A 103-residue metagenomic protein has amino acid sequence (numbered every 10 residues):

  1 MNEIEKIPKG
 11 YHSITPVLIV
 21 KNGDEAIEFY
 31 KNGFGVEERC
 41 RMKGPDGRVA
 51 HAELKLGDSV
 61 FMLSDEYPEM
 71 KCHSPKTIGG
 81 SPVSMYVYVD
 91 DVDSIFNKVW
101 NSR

Functional and structural regions predicted by a protein language model:
M1-V17, I27-E28, F34-R103: Vicinal oxygen chelate
K21-N22: Conserved beta-strand-loop-alpha-helix junction that forms the acyl-donor binding cleft
